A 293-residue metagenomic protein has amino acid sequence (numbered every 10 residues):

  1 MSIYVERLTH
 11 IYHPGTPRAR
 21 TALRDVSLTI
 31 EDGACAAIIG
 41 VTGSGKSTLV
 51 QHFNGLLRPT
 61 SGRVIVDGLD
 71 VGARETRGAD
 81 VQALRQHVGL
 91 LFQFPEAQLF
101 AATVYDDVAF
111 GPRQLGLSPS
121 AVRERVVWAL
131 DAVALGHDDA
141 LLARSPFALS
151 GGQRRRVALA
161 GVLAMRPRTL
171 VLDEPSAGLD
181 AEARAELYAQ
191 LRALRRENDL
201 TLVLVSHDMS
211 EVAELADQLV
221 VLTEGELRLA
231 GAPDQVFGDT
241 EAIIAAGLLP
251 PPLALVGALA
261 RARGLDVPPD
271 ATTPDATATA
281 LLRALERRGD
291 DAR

Functional and structural regions predicted by a protein language model:
N54: Helix-to-loop junction immediately C-terminal to a conserved catalytic motif
G62-A73, L84: Conserved ABC transporter NBD signature motif
A121-A140: Conserved ABC ATPase "signature" region
S145-L149, Q153: Conserved ABC ATPase signature
R166: Conserved catalytic motifs of ABC-family nucleotide-binding domains
L170-D173: Catalytic Walker B motif of ABC-type/P-loop ATPase nucleotide-binding domains
E224-G225: Conserved ABC ATPase "signature" C-loop
